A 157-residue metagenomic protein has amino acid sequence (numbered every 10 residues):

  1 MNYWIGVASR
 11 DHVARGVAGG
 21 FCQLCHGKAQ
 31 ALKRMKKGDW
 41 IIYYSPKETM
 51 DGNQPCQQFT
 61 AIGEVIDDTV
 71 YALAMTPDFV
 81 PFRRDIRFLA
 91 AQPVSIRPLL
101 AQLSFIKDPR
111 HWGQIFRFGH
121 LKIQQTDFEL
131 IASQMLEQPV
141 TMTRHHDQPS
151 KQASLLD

Functional and structural regions predicted by a protein language model:
M1-K37, I42, M135-Q138, H146-D157: Compositionally biased, charged N-terminal/linker segments
H12, M50, A72: Flexible, glycine-rich phosphate/dinucleotide-binding loops and adjacent beta-alpha linkers at cofactor/substrate
G38-Y44, V65-D68: Short, well-ordered amphipathic alpha-helices
I41-S45, R84-R87: Short, hydrophobic/aromatic-rich beta-strand segments within well-structured domains
S45-D51: Short, charged beta-turn/beta-strand-edge "cap" motif at the junction between a beta-strand and an adjacent loop
P55-L121, Q125: Aromatic- and Lys/Arg-enriched surface recognition patch
P98-L99, S104-I106, H111, M142-T143 (+2 more regions): Short leucine-rich amphipathic alpha-helices used at interfaces
R110-P149: C-terminal terminal-subdomain/extension
